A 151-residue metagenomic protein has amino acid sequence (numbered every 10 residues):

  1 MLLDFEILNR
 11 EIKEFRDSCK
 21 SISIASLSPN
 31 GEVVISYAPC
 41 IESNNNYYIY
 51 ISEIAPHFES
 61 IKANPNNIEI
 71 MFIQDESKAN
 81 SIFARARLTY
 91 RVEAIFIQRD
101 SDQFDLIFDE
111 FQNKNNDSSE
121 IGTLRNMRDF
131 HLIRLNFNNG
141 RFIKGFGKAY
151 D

Functional and structural regions predicted by a protein language model:
M1-K62: An N-terminal domain-cap segment
F5-R10, F15, L106-K114, S118-D151: C-terminal edge-of-domain segments
I12, N30-C40, I70-I82, G122: Short N-terminal helix-initiation segments at or just after the protein's N-terminus
C19, I35, R85-R87, F130: Sequence-level motif detector for i,i+2 pairs with an aromatic at +2
C19-S21, N45-Y47, N67-I68, D129-L132 (+1 more regions): Short, surface-exposed beta-edge/turn micro-motifs
L27, P56-D117, M127, F137-N139: Short, structured beta-strand-loop surface elements
I35-Y37, R87-R91, A149-D151: Well-ordered beta-strand positions in beta-sheet-rich domains
S52, I73, G145-G147: Surface loops and adjacent helix of pleckstrin homology
